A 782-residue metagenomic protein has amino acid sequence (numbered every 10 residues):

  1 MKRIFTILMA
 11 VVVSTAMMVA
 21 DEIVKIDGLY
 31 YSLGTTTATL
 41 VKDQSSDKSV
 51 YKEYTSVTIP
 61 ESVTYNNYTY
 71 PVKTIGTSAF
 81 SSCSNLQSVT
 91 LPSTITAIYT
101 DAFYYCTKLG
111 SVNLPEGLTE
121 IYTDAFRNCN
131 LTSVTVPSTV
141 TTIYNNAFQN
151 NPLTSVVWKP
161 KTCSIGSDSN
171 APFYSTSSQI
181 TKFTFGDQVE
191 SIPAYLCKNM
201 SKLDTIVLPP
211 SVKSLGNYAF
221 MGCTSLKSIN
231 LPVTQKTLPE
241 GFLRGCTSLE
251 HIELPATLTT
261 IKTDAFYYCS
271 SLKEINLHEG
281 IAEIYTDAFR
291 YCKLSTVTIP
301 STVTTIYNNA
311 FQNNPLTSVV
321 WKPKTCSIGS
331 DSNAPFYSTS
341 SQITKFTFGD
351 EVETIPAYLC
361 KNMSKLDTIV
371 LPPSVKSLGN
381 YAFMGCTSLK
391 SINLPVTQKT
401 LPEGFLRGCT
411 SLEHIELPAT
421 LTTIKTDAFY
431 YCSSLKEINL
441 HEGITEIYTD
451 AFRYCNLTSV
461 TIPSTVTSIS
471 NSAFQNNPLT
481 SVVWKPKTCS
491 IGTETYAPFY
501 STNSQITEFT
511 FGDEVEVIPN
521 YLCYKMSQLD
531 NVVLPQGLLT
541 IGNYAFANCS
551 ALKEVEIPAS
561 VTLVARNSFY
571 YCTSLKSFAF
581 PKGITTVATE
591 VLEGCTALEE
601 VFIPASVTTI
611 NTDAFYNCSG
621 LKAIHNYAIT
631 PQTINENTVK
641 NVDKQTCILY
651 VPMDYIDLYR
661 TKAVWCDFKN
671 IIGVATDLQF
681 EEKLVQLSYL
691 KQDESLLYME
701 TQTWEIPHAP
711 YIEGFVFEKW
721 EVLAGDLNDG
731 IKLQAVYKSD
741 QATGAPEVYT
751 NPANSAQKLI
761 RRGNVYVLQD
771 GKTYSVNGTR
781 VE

Functional and structural regions predicted by a protein language model:
M1, I59, Y659, L678 (+2 more regions): Terminal processing/anchoring signals of secreted or surface-associated proteins and related intramolecular
K2-A10: Sec-dependent signal peptide recognition, specifically the positively charged N-region followed immediately by
A10-M18: Hydrophobic h-region of N-terminal signal peptides that target proteins for export in Gram-negative bacteria
M18-E22, I26: Boundary at the C-terminal end of the N-terminal hydrophobic targeting segment
T35, Y51-T74, S84-A97, T107-E120 (+26 more regions): Structural signature of tandem-repeat unit edges
T77-A79, Y99-Y104, Y122-R127, Y144-Q149 (+21 more regions): Consensus positions within tandem repeat domains that build extended binding/scaffold surfaces
S167, S330, A675-Q741: Secondary-structure capping and domain/repeat boundary segments
V716, Q741-E782: C-terminal outer-membrane/trafficking sorting elements
